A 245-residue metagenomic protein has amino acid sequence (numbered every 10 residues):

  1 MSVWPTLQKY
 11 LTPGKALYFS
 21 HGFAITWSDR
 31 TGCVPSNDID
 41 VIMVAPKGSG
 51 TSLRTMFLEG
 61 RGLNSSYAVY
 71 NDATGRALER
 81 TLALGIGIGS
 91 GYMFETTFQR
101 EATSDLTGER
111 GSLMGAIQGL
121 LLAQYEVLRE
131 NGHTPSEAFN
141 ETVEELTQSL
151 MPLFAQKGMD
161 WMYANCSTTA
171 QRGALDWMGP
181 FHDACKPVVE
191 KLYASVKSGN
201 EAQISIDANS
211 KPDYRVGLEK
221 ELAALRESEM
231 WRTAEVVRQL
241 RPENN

Functional and structural regions predicted by a protein language model:
M1, K15, M114-G115, Q156-M162: Short, structured secondary-structure boundary patches
M1-L7: Glycine/threonine-rich flexible loop motifs
L7-P13, C33-S36: Short, conserved loop/helix-junction motifs that constitute active-site signature segments in enzyme catalytic cores
P13-H21, G115, E126: Short, solvent-exposed linear motifs at loop/edge-of-secondary-structure regions
Y18-R110: Rossmann-fold dinucleotide-binding core
V69, A73, A116, W177 (+1 more regions): Catalytic cores of large soluble enzymes that bind and process phosphate-bearing ligands
G75-E130, S136-F154: Active-site-proximal catalytic alpha-helix in oxidoreductases
E130-N245: NAD(P)-dependent Rossmann-like dehydrogenase/reductase catalytic/cofactor-binding core
